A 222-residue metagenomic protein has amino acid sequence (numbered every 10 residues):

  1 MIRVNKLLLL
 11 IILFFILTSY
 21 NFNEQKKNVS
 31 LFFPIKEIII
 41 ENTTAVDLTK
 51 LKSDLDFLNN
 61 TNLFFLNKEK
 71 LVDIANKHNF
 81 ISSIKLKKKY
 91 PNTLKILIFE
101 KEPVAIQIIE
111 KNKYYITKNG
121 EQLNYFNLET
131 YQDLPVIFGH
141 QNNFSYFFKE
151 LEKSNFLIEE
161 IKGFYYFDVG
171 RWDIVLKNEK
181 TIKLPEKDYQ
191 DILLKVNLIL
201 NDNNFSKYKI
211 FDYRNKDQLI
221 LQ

Functional and structural regions predicted by a protein language model:
M1-Q222: Charged, solvent-exposed interaction patches on well-folded alpha/beta domains that mediate macromolecular contacts
